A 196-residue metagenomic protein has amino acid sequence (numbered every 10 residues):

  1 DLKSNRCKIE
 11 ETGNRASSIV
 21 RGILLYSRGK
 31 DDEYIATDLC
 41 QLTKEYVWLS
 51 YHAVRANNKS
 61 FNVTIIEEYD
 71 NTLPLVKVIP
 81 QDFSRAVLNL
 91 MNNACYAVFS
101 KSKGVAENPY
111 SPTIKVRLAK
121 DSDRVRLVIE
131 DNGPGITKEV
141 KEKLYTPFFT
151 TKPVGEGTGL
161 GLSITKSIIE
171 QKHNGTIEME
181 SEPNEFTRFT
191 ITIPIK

Functional and structural regions predicted by a protein language model:
D1-K196: Core catalytic ATP-binding domain of two-component histidine kinases
